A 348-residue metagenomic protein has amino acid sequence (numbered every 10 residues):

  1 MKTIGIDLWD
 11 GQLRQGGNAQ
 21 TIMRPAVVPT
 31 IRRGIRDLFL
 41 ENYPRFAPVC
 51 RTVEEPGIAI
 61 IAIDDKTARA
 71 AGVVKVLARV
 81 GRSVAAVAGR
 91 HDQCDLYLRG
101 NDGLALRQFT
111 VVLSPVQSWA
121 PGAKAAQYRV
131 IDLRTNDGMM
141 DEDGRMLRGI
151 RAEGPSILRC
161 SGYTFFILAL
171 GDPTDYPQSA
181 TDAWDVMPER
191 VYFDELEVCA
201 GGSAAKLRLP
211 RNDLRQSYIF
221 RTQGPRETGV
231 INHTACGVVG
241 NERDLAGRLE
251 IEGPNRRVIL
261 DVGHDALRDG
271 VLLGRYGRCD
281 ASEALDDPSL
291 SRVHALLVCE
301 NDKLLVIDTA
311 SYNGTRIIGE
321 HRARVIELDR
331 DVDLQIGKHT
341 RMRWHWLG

Functional and structural regions predicted by a protein language model:
M1-G100, Q117-G122, I150-D286, T340 (+1 more regions): Intrinsically disordered, low-complexity acidic Ser/Thr-rich regulatory segments
L77-I157, G263-G337: Forkhead-associated
